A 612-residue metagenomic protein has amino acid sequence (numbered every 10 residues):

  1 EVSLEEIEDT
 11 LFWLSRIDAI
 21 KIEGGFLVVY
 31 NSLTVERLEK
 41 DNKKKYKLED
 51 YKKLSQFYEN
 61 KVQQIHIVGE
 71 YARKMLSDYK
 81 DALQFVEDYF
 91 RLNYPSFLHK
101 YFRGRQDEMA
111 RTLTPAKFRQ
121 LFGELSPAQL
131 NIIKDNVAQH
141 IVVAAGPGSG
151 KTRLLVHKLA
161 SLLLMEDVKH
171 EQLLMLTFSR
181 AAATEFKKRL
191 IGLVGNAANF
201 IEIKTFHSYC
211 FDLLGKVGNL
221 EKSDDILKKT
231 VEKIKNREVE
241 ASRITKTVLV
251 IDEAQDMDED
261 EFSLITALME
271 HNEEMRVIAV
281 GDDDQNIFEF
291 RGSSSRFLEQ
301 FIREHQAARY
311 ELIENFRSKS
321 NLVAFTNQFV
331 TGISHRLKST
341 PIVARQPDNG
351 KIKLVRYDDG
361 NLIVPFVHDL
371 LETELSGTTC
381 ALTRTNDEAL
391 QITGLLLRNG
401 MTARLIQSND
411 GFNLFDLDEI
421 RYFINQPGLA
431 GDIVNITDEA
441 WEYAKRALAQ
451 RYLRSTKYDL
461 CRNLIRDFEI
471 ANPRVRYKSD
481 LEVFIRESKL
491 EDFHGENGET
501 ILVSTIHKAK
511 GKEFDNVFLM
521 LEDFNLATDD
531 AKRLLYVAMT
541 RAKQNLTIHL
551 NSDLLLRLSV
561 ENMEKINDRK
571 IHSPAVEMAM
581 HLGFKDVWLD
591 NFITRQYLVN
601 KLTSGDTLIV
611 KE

Functional and structural regions predicted by a protein language model:
V2-R16: Short amphipathic alpha-helical interaction segments
S15-D18, E23, V29-N219: P-loop NTPase Walker
F122-S126, L130-K134, Q139-P147, A307-E314 (+1 more regions): Inter-lobe coupling/hinge region of RecA-like P-loop helicase motors
D135, I234-T247, E270-E273, E513: Short basic/glycine-enriched coil/helix segment immediately N-terminal to the Walker B
R180, S320, L382-L534, M539-T547: Core RecA-like ATPase module of SF1/SF2 helicases and allied nucleic-acid translocases
I244-F262, V277-A279, D284: SF2 helicase catalytic motif II
S263-K351, R356: Conserved RecA-like helicase ATPase core segment that couples NTP binding/hydrolysis to strand translocation
R533-V537, K543-T607: Helicase C-terminal subdomain and adjacent C-terminal extension
